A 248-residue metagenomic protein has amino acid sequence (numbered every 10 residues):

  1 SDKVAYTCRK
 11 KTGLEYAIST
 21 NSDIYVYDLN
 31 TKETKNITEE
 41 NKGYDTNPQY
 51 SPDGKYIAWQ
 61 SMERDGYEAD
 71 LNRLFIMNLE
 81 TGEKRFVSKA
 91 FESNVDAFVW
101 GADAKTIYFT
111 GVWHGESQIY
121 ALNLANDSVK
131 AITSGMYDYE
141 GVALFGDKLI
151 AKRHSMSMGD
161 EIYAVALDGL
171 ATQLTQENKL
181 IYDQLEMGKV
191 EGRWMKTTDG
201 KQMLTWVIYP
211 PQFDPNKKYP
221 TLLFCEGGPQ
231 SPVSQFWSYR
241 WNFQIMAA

Functional and structural regions predicted by a protein language model:
S1, C8-D23, N36-Q49, A58-F75 (+5 more regions): A flexible loop/linker signature enriched in serine peptidases of the S9 family
V4-A5, G54-I57, T106-I107, L149-I150: Hydrophobic beta-strand positions that form the internal "hydrophobic ladder" of WD40/Gbeta-like beta-propeller blades
D28-K32, N78-G82, N123-D127, A166-G169: Short loop/turn segments that connect beta-strands within beta-propeller blades
K35-I37, F86-V87, Q118, A131-I132 (+3 more regions): Conserved beta-strand positions that form and line the central face of beta-propeller blades
P52-D53, A102-D103, L144-G146: Residue-level detector of Asp-centered blade-edge/turn motifs that repeat once per structural unit in beta-propeller
V87-A97, K130-G141, T175-E186: Conserved blade-ending motifs and adjacent loop-strand segments that build the rim/top face of beta-propeller domains
E140-A248: Serine-hydrolase catalytic core recognition
